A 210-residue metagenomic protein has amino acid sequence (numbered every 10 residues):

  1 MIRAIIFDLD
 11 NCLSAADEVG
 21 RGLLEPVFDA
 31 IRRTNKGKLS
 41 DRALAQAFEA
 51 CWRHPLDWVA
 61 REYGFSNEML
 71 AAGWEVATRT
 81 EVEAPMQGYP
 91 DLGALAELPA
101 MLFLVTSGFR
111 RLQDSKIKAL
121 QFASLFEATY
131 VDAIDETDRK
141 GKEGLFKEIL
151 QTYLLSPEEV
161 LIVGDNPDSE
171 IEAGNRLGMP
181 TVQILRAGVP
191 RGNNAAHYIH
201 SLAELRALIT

Functional and structural regions predicted by a protein language model:
M1-I5, N67, G93-A96, F103 (+2 more regions): Asp-based, Mg2+/Mn2+-dependent phosphohydrolase catalytic module
I2-E97, R111: N-terminal helical cap/lid subdomain that shapes the substrate entry/recognition surface in HAD-like hydrolases
D10-S14, A43, V82, A100 (+4 more regions): A general structural-boundary detector
